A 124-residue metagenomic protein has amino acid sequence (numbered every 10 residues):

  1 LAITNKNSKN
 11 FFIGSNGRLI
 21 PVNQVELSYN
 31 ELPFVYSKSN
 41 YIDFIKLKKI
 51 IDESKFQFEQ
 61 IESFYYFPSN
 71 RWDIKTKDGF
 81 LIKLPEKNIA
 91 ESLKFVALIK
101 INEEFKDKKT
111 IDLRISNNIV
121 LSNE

Functional and structural regions predicted by a protein language model:
L1-E124: Charged, solvent-exposed interaction patches on well-folded alpha/beta domains that mediate macromolecular contacts
